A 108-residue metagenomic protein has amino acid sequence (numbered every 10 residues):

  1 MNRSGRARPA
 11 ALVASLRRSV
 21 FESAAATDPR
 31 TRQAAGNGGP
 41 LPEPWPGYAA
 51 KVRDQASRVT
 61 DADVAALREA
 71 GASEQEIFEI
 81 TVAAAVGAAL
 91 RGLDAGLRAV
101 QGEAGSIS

Functional and structural regions predicted by a protein language model:
M1-S108: Hydrophobic alpha-helical segments
